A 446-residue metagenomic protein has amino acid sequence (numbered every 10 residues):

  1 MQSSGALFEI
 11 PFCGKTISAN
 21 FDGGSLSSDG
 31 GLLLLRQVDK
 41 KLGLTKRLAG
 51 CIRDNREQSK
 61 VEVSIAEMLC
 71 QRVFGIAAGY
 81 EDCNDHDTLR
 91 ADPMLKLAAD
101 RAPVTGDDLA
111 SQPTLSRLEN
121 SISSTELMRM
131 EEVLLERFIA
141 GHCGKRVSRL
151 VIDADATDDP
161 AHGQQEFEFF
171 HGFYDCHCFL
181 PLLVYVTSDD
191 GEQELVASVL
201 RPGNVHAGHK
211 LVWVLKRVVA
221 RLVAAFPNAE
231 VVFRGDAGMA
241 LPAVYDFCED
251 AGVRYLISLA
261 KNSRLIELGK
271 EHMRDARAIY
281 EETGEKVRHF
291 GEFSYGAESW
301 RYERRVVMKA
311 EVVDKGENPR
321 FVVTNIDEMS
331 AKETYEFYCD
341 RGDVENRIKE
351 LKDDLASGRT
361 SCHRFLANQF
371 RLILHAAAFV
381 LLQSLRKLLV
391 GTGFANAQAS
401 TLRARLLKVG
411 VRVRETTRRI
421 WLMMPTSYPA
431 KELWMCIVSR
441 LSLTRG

Functional and structural regions predicted by a protein language model:
M1-A225, G410-G446: Dynamic "connector" segments at or just before major functional cores
S3-K15, N20-F21, R254-D353, V438-G446: An anionic, glycine-rich sequence signature occurring as long contiguous blocks
P11-I17, L48-I52, P93-L97, F247 (+4 more regions): Short acidic (Asp/Glu) and glycine-rich catalytic loops that position anionic groups and cofactors
V38, E333-F370, L374-L385: Short amphipathic alpha-helical "interface-anchor" segments enriched in bulky aromatics
D155, N228-A240: Acidic/histidine-rich, metal-coordinating catalytic segments
F173-P181, D250-L265: Acidic, His- and aromatic-enriched active-site or binding-groove loops in soluble protein domains that engage sugars
A376-M423: C-terminal structured "cap/appendage" subdomains that terminate the fold
